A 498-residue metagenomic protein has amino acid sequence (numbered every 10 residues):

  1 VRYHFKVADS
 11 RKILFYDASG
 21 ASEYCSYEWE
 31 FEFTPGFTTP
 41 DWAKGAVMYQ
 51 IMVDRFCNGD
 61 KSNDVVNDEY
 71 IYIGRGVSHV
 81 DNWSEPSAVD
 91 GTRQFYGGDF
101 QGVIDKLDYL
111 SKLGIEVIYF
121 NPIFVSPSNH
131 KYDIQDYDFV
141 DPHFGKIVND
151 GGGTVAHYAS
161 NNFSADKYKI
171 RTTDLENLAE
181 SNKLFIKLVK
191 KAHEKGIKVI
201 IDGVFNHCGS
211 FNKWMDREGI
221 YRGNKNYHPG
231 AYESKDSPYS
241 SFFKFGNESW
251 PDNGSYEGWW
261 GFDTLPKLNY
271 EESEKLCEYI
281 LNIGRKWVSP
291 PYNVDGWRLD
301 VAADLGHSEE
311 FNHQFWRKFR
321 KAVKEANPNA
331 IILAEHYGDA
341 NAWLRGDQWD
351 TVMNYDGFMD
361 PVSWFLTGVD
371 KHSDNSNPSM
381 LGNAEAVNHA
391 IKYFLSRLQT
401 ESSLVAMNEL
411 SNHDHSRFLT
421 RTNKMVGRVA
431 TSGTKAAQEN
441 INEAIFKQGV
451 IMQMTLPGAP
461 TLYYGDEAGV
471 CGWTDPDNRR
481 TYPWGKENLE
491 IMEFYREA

Functional and structural regions predicted by a protein language model:
V1-Q50, N58-R75: The feature marks proteins involved in alpha-glucan
D9, M52-C57, F124, D141-F144 (+7 more regions): Short, flexible loop/turn elements at secondary-structure junctions
G36-D41, G45, I104-E116, V189 (+2 more regions): Short amphipathic alpha-helices and their capping/turn segments at secondary-structure boundaries
V47-Y49, I118-F120, V199-I201, W297 (+4 more regions): Hydrophobic faces of well-ordered beta-strands that scaffold small-molecule active sites in alpha/beta enzyme cores
I51, L110, F120, Y137 (+9 more regions): Conserved, mostly hydrophobic/aromatic
V53-E116, P122-P291, F319, E325 (+2 more regions): Substrate-binding/active-site clefts of carbohydrate-active enzymes
V189, H193-I197, N206-H207, F211-N247 (+5 more regions): Active-site-proximal helices and loops of the catalytic beta/alpha 8
F262-P266, D300-L305, S402-E439, D477-N478: Active-site clefts of carbohydrate-active enzymes
